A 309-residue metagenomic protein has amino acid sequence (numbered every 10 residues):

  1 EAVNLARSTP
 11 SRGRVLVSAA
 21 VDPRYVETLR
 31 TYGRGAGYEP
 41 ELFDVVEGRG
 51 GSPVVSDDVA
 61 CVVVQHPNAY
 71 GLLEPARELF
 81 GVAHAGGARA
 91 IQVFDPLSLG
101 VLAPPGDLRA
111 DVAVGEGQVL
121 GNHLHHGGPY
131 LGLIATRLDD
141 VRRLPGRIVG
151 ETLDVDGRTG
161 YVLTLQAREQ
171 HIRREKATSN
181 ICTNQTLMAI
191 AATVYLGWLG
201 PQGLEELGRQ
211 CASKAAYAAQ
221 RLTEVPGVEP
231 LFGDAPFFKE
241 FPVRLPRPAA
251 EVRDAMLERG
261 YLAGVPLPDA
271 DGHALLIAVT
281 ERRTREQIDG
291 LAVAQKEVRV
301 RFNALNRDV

Functional and structural regions predicted by a protein language model:
E1: Thiamine diphosphate
N4-G160, G227, V243, A250-M256 (+3 more regions): Conserved PLP-enzyme active-site core in the AAT-like
D22-V26, A69-L72, A76, S98 (+9 more regions): Generic structural signal for well-ordered, non-membrane alpha-helical segments in soluble metabolic enzymes
Y25, Y32, Y70, Y195 (+2 more regions): Aromatic side chains
L120-P226, P230-D234: Active-site C-terminal subdomain of aminotransferase-like
Q185, T193, A274-L276, V300: Generic signature of intrinsically disordered, low-complexity, basic-rich segments and short cationic peptides
Q202-G290: Conserved C-terminal alpha-helix-loop-beta "cap" of PLP-dependent enzymes that closes/shapes the active-site mouth
V300-D308: Intrinsically disordered, low-complexity segments enriched in serine/proline and basic residues
